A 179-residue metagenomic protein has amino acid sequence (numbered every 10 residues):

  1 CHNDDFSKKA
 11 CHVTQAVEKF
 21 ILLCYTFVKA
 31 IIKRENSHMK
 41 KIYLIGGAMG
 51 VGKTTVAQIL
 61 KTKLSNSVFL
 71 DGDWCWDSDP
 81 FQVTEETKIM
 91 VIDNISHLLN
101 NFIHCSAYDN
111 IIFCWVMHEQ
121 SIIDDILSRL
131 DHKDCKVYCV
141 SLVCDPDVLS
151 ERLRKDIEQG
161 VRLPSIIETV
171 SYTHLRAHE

Functional and structural regions predicted by a protein language model:
I45: Hydrophobic anchor at the beta1->P-loop junction of P-loop NTPases
A48: P-loop (Walker A) phosphate-binding loop of NTP-binding proteins
V51: ATP-binding Walker
T54: Walker A/P-loop
Q58-H97: Conserved substrate/cofactor phosphate-moiety recognition/catalytic segment in nucleotide-dependent phosphotransferases
V91-D131: Glycine-rich phosphate-binding loop used to anchor ATP phosphates in small-molecule kinases, encompassing both
K133-L153: Conserved phosphate-donor/acceptor-positioning beta-strand/loop module used by diverse small-molecule
T173-E179: Conserved small/polar residues in nucleotide/adenosyl-binding loops
